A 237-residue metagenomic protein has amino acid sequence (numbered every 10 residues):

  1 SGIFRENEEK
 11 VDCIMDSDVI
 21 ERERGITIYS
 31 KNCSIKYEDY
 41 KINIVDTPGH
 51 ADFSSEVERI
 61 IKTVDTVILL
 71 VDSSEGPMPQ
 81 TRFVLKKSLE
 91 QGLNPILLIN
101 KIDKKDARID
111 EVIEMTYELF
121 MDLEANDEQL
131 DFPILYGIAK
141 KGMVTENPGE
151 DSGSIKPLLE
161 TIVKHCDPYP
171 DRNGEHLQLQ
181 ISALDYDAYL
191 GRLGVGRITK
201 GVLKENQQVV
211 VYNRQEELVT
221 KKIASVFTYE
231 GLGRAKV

Functional and structural regions predicted by a protein language model:
S1-V71, E75-P77, E111, M115 (+1 more regions): P-loop NTPase switch module centered on the Walker A-proximal segment
D16-S17, K31, S54-V57, Q80-L85 (+3 more regions): Short beta-alpha junctions and helix-cap segments that line functional grooves
V19, E23-R24, I28, C33-S34 (+3 more regions): N-terminal, positively charged nucleic-acid-binding surface of large information/translation enzymes
Y37, I61, T66-Q129: Conserved C-terminal guanine-recognition region of P-loop GTPase G domains, centered on the G4
H50, D72-G76, N100-K104, A139-K140 (+2 more regions): Short, ordered loop/turn segments at secondary-structure junctions
S54, E75, K105-D110, P148-G153 (+1 more regions): Ordered, soluble secondary-structure elements with a strong preference for glycine-centered loop motifs and nearby
M121-V237: Conserved catalytic-core segments of large NTP-driven translation/proteostasis enzymes
